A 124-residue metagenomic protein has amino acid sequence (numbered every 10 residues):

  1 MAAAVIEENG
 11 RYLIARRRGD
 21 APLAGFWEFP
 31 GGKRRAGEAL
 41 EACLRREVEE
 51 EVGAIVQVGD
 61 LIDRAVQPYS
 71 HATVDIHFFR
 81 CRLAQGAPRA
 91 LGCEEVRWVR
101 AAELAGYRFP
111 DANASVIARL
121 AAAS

Functional and structural regions predicted by a protein language model:
M1-Y12, K33: Conserved N-terminal beta-strand and adjoining loop/helix that marks the start of the Nudix/MutT-like hydrolase domain
L13, E28, F78: Conserved beta-strand segments that form the floor/walls of ligand-binding pockets within enzyme and binding domains
R17-R18: C-terminal lobe/hinge of AMP-binding adenylation domains
P22-F26, W98: A conserved beta-turn-beta hairpin within the catalytic core of GNAT-like acetyltransferases that forms part
F29-L61, R100: The catalytic Nudix box helix
I55, R64-R89, E95-R97, A101: Active-site-adjacent beta-strand/loop module that shapes the phosphate/pyrophosphate-binding cleft
A112-S124: Charged phosphate-binding loop/patch that engages nucleotide di/tri-phosphates or the phosphate backbone of nucleic
